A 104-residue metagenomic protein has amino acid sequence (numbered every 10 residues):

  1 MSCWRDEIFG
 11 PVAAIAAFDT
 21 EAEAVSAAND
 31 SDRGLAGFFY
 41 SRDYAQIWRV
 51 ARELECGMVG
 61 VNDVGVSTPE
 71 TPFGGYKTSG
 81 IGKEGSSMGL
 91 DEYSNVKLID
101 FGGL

Functional and structural regions predicted by a protein language model:
M1-L104: Conserved C-terminal structural/oligomerization subdomain of aldehyde/semialdehyde dehydrogenase
